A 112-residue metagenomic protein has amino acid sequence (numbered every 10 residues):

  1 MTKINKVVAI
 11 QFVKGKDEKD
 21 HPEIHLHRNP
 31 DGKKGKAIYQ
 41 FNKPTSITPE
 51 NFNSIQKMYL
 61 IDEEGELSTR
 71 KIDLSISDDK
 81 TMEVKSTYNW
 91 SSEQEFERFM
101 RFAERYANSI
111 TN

Functional and structural regions predicted by a protein language model:
T2-K85, W90-N112: Long, contiguous binding/interaction regions
